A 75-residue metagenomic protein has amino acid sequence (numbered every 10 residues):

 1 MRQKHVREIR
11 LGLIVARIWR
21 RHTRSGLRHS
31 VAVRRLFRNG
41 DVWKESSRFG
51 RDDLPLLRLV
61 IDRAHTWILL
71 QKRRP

Functional and structural regions predicted by a protein language model:
M1-P75: Single-stranded nucleic acid-binding surfaces, predominantly the OB-fold ssDNA-binding core
